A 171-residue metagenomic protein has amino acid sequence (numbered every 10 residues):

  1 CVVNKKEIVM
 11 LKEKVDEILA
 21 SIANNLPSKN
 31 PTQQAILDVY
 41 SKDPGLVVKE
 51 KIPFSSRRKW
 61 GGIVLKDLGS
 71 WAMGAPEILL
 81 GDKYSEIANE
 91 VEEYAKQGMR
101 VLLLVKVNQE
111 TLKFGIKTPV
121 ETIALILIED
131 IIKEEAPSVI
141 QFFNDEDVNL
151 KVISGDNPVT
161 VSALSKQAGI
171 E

Functional and structural regions predicted by a protein language model:
C1-T122, I128, Q141, L150-G169: Cytosolic catalytic regions of ATP/NTP-dependent phosphoryl-transfer enzymes
I132-N144: The conserved cystathionine-beta-synthase
E146-V148: N-terminal "pre-motor" subdomain/linker immediately upstream of P-loop NTPase catalytic cores
